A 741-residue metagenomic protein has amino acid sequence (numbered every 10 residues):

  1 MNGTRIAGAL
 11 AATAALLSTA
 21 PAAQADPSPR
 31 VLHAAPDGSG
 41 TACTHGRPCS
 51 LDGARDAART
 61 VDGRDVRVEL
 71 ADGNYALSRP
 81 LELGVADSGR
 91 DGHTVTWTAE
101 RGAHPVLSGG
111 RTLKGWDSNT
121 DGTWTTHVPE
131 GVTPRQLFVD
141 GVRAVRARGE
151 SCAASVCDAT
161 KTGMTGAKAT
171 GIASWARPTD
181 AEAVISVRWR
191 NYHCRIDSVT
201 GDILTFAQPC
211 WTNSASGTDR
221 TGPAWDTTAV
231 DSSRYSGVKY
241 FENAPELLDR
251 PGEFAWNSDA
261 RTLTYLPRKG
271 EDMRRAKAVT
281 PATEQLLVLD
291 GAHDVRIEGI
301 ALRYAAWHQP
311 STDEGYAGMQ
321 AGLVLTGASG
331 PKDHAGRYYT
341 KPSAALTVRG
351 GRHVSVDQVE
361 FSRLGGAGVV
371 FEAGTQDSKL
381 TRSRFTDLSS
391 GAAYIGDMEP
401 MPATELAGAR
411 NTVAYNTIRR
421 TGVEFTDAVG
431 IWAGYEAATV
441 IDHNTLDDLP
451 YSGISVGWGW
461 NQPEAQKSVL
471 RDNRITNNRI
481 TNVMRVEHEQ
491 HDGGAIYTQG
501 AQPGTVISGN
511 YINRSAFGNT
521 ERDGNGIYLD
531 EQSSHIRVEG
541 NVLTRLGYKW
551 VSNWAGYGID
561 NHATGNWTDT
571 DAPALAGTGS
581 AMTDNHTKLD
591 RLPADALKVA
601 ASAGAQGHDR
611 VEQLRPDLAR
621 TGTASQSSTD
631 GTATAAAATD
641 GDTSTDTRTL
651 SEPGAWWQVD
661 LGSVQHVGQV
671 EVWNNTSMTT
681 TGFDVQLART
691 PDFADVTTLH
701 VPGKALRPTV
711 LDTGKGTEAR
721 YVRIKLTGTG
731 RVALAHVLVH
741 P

Functional and structural regions predicted by a protein language model:
M1-D26: Secretory targeting and sorting signals
H33-G350, S355, M401-P402, H608: Extracellular polysaccharide-degrading/modifying enzymes targeting complex plant/algal/animal polysaccharides
E69, A76, E82, T96-T98 (+20 more regions): Extracellular beta-strand solenoid repeats
L83, S118-T125, T280-L286, D313-S329 (+8 more regions): Extracellular beta-strand/beta-solenoid scaffold signature
V145, E150-S151, A306-H308, E521-A605: Extracellular beta-rich repeat passengers
L287, I297-I300, V356, A624 (+4 more regions): Hydrophobic/aromatic beta-strand segments within beta-rich folds
H293-Y304, R352-G366, T375-S390, A403-G422 (+6 more regions): Right-handed parallel beta-helix
D609-V664, W673-G682, F693, P702-A705 (+1 more regions): Disordered, acidic Ser/Thr/Pro-rich linker "stalks" and the adjacent N-terminal cap of the next globular domain
